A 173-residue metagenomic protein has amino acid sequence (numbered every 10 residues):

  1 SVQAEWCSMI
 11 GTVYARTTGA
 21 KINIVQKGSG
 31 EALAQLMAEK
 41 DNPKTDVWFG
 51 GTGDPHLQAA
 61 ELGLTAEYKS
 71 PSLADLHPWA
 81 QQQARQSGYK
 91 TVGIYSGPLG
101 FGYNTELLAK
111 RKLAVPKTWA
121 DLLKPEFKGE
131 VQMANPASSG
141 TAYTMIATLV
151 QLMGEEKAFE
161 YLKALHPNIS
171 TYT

Functional and structural regions predicted by a protein language model:
S1-S8, S29-E31, P43-T173: Extracytoplasmic ligand-binding site segments that recognize negatively charged/polar headgroups
M9-N23: Short alpha-helix C-terminal cap/hinge motif
T12, R16, A38, Q151: Short, well-ordered alpha-helices that flank and scaffold nucleotide-derived cofactor binding pockets
K21-E31: A short beta-strand-loop structural module common to alpha/beta enzyme folds
A34-D41: Short, well-structured alpha-helical segments in soluble
